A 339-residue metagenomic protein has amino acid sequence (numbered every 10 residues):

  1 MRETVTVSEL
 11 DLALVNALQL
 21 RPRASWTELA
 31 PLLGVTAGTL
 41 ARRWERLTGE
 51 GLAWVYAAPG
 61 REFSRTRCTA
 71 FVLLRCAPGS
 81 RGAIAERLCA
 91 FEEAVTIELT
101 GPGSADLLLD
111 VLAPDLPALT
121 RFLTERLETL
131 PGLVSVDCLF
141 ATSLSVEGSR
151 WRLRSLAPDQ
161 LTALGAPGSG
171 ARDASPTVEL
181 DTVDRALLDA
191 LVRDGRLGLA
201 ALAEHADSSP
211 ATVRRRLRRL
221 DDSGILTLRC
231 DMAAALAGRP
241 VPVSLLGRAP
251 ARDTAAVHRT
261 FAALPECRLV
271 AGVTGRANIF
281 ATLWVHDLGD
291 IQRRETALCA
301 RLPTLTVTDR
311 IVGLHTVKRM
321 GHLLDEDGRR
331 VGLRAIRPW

Functional and structural regions predicted by a protein language model:
M1-W339: A compositional/biophysical signature of low hydrophobicity enriched in polar/charged and small residues
